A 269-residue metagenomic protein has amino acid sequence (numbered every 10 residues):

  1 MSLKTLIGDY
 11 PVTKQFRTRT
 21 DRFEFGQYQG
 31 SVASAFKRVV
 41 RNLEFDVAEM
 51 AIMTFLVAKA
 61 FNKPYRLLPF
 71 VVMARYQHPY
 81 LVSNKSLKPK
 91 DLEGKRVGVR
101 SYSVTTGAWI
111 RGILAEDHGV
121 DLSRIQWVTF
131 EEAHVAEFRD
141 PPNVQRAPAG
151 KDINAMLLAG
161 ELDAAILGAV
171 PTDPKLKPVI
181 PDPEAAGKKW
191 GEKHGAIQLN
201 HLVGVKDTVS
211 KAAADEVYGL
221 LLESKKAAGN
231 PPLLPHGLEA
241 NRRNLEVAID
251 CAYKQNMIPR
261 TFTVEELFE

Functional and structural regions predicted by a protein language model:
K4, P11-V120, W127-H134: Short, glycine-/small- and polar/acidic-enriched structural segments that line small-molecule recognition paths
I7-D9, D207: Structural motif
G26-R38, I125-L158, T263-E269: Short helix-initiation/N-cap motifs at beta->coil->alpha
P142-A228: Pocket-lining segment of extracytoplasmic ligand-binding domains
G204, T208-P259: Secondary-structure end/capping motifs
